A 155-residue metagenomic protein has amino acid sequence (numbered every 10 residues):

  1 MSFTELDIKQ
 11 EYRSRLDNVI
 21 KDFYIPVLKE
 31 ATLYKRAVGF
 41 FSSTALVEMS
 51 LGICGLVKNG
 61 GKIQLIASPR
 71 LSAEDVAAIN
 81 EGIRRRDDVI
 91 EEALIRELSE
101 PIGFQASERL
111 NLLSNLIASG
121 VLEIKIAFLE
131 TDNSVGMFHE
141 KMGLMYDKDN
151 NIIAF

Functional and structural regions predicted by a protein language model:
M1-F155: PLD/PLD-like phosphodiesterase catalytic module centered on the HKD motif
